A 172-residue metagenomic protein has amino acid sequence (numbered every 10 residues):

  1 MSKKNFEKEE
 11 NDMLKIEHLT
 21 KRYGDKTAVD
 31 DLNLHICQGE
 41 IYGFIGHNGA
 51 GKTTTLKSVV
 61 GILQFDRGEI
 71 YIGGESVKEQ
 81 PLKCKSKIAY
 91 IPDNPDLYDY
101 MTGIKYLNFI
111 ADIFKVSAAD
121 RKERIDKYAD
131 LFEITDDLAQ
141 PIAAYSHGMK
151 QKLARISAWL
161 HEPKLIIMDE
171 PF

Functional and structural regions predicted by a protein language model:
H47-G51: Walker A (P-loop) phosphate-binding loop of ABC-type ATPase nucleotide-binding domains
G68-E79, K83-C84: Conserved ABC transporter NBD signature motif
N108, D112, A119-D137: Conserved ABC ATPase "signature" region
P141-G148: Conserved ABC ATPase signature
L160-K164: A short, proline-enriched helix->beta-strand linker immediately N-terminal to the Walker B motif in ABC-type P-loop
I166-E170: Catalytic Walker B motif of ABC-type/P-loop ATPase nucleotide-binding domains
